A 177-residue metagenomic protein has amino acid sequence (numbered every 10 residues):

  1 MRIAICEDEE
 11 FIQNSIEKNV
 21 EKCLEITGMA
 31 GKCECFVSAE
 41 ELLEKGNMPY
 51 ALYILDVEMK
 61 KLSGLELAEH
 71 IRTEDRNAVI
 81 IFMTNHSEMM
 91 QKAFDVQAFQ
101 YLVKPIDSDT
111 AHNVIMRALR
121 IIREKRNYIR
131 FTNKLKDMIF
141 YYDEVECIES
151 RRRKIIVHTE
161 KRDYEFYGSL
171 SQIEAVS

Functional and structural regions predicted by a protein language model:
M1-A4: Non-catalytic signal-transmission and effector/linker regions of two-component phosphorelay proteins
E7: Conserved acidic carboxylate
E10-E17, M90: Charged phosphotransfer/docking patches of two-component systems
L24-S38: Short hydrophobic/Thr-rich beta-strand motif most characteristic of the beta2 strand and flanking loop of CheY-like
F36-L43, I173: Short alpha-helical segment
V37, V103, G168: Short loop/edge segments at beta-strand edges and connector loops that shape dinucleotide/nucleotide cofactor-binding
E41-E44, Y50-E124: CheY-like receiver
N113-S177: Conserved binding/recognition cores within well-folded domains
